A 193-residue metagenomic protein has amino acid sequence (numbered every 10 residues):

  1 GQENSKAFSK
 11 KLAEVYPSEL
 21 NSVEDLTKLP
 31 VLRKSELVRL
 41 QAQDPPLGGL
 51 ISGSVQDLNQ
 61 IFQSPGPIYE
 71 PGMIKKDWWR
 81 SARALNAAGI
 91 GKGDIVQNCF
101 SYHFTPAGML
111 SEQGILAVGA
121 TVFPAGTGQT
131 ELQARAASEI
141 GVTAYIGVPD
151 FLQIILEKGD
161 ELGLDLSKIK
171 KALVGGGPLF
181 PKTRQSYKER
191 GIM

Functional and structural regions predicted by a protein language model:
G1, S64, V96, Y145 (+2 more regions): Conserved S/T- and glycine-rich ATP-binding loop of Class I adenylate-forming
G1-A87, G91-K92: Nucleotide 5′-phosphate-binding alpha/beta core
Q2-N21, S138-V142, I146-K158, K170: Structural core segment of the AMP-binding/adenylate-forming
S5-K6, T127, P149-D150, G177 (+1 more regions): Alpha-helix N-cap/helix-start capping motif
E70-R83, I95-I154: AMP-binding/adenylate-forming
N86-I90, G114, G163-L164: Glycine-rich helix-loop-beta junction characteristic of Rossmann-like nucleotide cofactor-binding loops
K92-G93, K168-I169: Phosphate-coordination loops involved in phosphoryl transfer and adenosine-cofactor binding
I169-M193: Gly/Ser/Thr-rich phosphate-binding loop
